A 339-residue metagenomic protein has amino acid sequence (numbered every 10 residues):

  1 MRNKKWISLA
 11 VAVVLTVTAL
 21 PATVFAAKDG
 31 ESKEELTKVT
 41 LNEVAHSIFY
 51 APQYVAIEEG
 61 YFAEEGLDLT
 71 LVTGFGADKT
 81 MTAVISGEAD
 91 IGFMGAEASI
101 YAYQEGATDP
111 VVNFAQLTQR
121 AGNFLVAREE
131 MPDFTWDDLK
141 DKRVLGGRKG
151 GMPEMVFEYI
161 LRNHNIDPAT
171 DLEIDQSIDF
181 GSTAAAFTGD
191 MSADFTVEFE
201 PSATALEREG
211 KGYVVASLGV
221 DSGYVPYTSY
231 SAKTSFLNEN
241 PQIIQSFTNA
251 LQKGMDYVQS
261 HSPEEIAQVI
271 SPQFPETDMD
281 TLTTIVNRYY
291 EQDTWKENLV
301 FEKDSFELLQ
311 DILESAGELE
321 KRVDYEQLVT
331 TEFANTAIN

Functional and structural regions predicted by a protein language model:
M1-K38, T336-N339: Short, low-complexity disordered leader/linker segments with a strong preference for bacterial N-terminal type II
G30-A169, E173-D179, A186, D194-E200 (+3 more regions): Short, glycine-/small- and polar/acidic-enriched structural segments that line small-molecule recognition paths
S47, G74-D78, F93, G151-M152 (+5 more regions): Soluble non-cytosolic domains of exported or imported proteins
Y54, I100, E158, T204 (+2 more regions): Predominant activation on well-ordered alpha-helical scaffold segments within soluble catalytic domains
E129, G181-F274: Pocket-lining segment of extracytoplasmic ligand-binding domains
N238-E320: Secondary-structure end/capping motifs
L309-N339: Conserved C-terminal helix/tail region of periplasmic/extracytoplasmic solute-binding proteins
